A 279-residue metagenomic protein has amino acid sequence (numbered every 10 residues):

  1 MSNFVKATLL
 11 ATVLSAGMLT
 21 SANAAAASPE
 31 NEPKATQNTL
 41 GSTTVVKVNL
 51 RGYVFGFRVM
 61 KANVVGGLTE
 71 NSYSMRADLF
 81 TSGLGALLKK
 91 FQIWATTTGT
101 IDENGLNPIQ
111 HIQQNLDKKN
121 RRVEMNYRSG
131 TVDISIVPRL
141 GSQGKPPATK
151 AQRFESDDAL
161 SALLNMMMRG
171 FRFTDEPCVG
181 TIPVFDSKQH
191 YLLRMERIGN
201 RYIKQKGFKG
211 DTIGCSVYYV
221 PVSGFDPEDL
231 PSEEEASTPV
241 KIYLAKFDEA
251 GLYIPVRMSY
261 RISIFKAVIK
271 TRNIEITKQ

Functional and structural regions predicted by a protein language model:
M1-L10: Bacterial N-terminal signal peptides that target proteins for export
S15-N23: C-terminal segment of classical bacterial N-terminal signal peptides
T20, T69, G144-P147, G210: Polar low-complexity intrinsically disordered regions enriched in Ser/Thr and small residues
A26-S129, F173-Q279: Acidic, serine/threonine-rich low-complexity disordered tracts
M125-L192: A charged, solvent-exposed segment within the mature domains of Sec-exported extracytoplasmic proteins
